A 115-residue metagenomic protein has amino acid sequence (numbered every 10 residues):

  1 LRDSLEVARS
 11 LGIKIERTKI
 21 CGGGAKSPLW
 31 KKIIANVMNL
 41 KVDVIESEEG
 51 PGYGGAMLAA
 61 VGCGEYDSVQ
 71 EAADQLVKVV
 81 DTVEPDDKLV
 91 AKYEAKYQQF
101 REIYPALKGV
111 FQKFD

Functional and structural regions predicted by a protein language model:
L1-D115: Glycine/Thr-rich phosphate-binding loops that ligate phosphate moieties of nucleotide and other phosphorylated ligands
